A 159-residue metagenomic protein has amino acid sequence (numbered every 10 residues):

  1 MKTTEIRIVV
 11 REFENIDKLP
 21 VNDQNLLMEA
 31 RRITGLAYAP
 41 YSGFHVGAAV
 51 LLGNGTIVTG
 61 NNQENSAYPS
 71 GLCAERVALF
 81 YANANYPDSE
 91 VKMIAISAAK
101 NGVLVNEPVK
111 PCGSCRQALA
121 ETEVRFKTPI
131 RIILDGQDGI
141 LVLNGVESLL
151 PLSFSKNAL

Functional and structural regions predicted by a protein language model:
M1-E29, G102-L104: Short, compositionally biased leader-like segments
L27-P40: Beta-lactamase-like hydrolase cores
P40-S42, S70: Short, surface-exposed helix-loop/turn micro-motifs enriched in polar/charged residues
G43-L52: Short beta-strand scaffold segments in enzyme catalytic cores
L51-G53, N62-Q63: Acidic/polar N-terminal loop/beta-strand segments that form early-domain functional surfaces
N61-L159: Zn2+-dependent cytidine deaminase-like catalytic core
